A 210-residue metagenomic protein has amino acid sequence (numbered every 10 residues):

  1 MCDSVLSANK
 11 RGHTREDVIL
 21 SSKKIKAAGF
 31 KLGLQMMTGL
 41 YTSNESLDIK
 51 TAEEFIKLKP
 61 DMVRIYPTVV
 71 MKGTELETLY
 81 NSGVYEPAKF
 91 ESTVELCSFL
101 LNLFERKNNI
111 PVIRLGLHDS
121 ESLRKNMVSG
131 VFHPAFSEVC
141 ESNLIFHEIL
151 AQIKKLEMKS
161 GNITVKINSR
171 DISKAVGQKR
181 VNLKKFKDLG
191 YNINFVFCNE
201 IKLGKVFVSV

Functional and structural regions predicted by a protein language model:
M1-I65, K72-E91: Conserved non-cysteine loop/helix-boundary elements of the Radical SAM core domain that shape
V18-K23, M62-V70, V112-S120, A151-K154: Short, functional N-terminal and low-complexity linear motifs
T38-L40, V69, H118-D119, E200: Conserved beta-strand edge residues that scaffold enzyme active sites
E75, S82-V210: Auxiliary Fe-S-binding modules of radical SAM enzymes
